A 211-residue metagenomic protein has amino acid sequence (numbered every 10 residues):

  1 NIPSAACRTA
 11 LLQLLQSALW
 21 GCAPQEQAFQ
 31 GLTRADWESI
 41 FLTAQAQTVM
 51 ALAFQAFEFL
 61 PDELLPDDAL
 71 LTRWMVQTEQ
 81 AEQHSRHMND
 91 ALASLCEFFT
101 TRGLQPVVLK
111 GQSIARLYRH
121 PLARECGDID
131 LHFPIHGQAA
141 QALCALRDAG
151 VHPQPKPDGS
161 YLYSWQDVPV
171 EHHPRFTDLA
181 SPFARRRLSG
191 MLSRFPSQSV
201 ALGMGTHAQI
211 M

Functional and structural regions predicted by a protein language model:
N1-G127, F133-M211: Conserved NTP-donor binding/palm subdomain of two-metal-ion nucleotidyltransferases/polymerases, i.e., the charged
